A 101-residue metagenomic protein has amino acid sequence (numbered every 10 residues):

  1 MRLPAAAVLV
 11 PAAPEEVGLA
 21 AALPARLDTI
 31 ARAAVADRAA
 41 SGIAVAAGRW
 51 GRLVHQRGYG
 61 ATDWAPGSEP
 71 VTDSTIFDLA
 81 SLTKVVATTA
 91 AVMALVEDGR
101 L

Functional and structural regions predicted by a protein language model:
M1-L3: Non-catalytic architectural context of zinc metalloproteases
A5-E15: Acidic/histidine-rich, surface-exposed loop or edge segments in extracytoplasmic proteins
E15-L79, R100-L101: Short, conserved catalytic-motif segment at the N-terminal edge
K84: Short, conserved phosphate/pyrophosphate- and ester-handling motifs at nucleotide-, phospho-/glycolipid
A87: Short active-site segment of divalent metal-dependent hydrolases/proteases that encodes the spacing between
A90-D98: Short glycine/serine- and small hydrophobic-enriched flexible loop segments
